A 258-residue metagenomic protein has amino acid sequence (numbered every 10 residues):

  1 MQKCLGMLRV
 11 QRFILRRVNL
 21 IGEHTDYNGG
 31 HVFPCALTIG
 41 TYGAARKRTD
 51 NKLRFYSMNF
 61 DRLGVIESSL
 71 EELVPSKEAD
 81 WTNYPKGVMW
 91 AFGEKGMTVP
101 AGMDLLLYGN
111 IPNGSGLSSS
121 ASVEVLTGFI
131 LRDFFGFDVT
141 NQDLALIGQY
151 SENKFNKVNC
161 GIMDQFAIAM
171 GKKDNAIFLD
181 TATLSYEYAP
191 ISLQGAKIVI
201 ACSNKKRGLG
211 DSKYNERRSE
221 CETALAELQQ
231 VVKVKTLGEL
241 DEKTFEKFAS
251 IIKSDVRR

Functional and structural regions predicted by a protein language model:
M1-L117, A121, V125-N141, L146 (+4 more regions): ATP-binding N-lobe of GHMP and related small-molecule kinases
K3-R17, Y42-E78, G93, N175-R258: C-terminal nucleotide
S151: Histidine/acidic-residue-rich, glycine-tolerant segments that coordinate divalent metal ions
